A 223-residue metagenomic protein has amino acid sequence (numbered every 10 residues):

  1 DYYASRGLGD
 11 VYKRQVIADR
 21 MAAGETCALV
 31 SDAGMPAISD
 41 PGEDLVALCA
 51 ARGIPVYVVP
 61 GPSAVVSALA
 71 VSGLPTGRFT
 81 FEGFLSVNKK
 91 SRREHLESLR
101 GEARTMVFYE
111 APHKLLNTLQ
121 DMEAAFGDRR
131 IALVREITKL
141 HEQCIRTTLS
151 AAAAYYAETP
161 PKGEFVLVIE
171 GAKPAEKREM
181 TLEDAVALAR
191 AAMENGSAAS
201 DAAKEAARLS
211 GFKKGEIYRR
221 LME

Functional and structural regions predicted by a protein language model:
D1-Y12: Single conserved hydrophobic/aromatic residue that forms the stacking wall/gate of nucleotide- or nucleobase-binding
R6, V56-Y57, G77-G83, D128-V134 (+1 more regions): Short hydrophobic/aromatic-enriched beta-strand-loop microsegments
K13, G34, P41, A64 (+6 more regions): Helical mechanochemical/support elements of P-loop NTPase systems and associated helical scaffolds
K13-S63: Glycine/small-residue-rich loop that forms an oxyanion/phosphate-binding "nest" at active or ligand-binding sites
D19-M21, L45-V46, S72-G77, A125-F126 (+1 more regions): Short, hinge-like loop/turn segments at secondary-structure boundaries
A22-C27, T105, P112-E223: A contiguous loop/helix-start segment that scaffolds small-molecule binding in enzyme catalytic cores
D44-E102: Class I SAM-dependent methyltransferase SAM-binding "motif I" and its flanking Rossmann-like core
